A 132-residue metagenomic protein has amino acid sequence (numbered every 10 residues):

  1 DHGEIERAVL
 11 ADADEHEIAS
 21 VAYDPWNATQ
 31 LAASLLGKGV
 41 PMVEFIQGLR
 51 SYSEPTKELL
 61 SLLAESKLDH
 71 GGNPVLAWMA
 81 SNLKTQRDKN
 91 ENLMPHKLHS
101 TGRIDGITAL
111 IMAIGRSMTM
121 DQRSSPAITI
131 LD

Functional and structural regions predicted by a protein language model:
D1-Q47, S53, K57, K67-D132: RNase H-like, metal-dependent nuclease domains and their acidic two-metal-ion catalytic environment used
